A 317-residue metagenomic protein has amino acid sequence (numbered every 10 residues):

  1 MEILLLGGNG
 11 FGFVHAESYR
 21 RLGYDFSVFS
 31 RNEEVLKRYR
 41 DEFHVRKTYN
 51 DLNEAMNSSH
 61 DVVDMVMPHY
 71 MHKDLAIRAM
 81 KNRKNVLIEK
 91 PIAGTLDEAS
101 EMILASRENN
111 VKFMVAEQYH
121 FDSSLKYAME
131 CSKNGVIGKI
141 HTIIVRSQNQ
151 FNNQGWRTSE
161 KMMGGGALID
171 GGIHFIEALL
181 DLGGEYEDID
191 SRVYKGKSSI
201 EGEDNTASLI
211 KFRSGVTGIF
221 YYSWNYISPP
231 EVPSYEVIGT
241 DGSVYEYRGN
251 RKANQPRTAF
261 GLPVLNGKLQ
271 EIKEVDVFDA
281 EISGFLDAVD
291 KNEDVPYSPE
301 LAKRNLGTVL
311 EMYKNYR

Functional and structural regions predicted by a protein language model:
M1-F43: N-terminal Rossmann-like dinucleotide-binding module
L5, H15, F43-A105: Beta-loop-alpha module in the N-terminal Rossmann-like domain of NAD(P)-dependent dehydrogenases, especially those
R20, Y24, D41-E42, E54 (+3 more regions): C-terminal helix-rich "cap/oligomerization" subdomain common to oxidoreductases
N82-K84, N109-V111, V216: A short helix->loop->beta-strand "cap" motif at the edges of active sites that frequently abuts
I88-E89, F113-V115, F220, E246: Hydrophobic residues in well-ordered beta-strands that form the structural core
S100-Q118, G138-I144: Rossmann-fold dehydrogenase core element
Y119-S199: Predominantly a Rossmann-like dinucleotide-binding segment in NAD(P)-dependent oxidoreductases
E177-R251, D279-N292: Contiguous beta-strand/loop segments that form the cofactor/metal-binding neighborhood of enzyme cores
